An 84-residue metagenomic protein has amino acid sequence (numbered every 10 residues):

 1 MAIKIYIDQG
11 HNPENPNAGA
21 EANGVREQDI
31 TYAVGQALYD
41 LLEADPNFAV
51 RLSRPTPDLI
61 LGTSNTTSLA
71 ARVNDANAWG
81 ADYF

Functional and structural regions predicted by a protein language model:
A2-F84: Catalytic-core regions of hydrolytic enzymes
